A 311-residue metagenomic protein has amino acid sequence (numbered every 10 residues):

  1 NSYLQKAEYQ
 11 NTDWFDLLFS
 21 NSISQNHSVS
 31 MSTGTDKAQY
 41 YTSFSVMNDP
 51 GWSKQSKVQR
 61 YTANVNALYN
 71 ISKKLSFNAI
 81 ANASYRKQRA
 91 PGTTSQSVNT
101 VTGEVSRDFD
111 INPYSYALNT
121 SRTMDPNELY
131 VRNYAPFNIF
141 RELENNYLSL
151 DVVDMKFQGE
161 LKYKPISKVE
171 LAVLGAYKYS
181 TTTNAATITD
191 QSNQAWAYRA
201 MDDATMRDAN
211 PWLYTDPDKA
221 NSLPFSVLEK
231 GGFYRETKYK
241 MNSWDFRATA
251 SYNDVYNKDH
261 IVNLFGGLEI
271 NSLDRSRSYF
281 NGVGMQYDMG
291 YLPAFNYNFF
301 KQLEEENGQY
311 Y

Functional and structural regions predicted by a protein language model:
N1-Q10, G51-S56, T62, N66-D154 (+2 more regions): Surface-exposed loop/interface segments of Gram-negative outer-membrane beta-barrel transport/assembly proteins
N1-Q55, G92-S95: Residues embedded in well-ordered regular secondary structure
S28-S32, S43, N66, Q158-E160 (+2 more regions): Outer-membrane beta-barrel architecture
T33-T35, V46, Y69, A81 (+2 more regions): Residue-level signature of outer-membrane beta-barrel architecture
K168: Active-site and adjacent substrate-binding regions of carbohydrate-active enzymes
